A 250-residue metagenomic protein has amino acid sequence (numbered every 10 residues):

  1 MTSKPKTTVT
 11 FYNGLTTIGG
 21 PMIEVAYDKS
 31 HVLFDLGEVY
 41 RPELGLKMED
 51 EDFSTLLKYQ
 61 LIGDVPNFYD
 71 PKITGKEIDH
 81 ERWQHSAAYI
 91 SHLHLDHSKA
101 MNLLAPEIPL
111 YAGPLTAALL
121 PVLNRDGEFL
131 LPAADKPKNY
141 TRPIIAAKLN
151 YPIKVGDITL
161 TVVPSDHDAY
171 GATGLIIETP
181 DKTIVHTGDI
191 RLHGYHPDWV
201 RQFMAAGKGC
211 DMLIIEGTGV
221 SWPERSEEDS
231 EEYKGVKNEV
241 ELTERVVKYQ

Functional and structural regions predicted by a protein language model:
T2-T17, P21-A87, D96, A100-Q250: His/Asp/Glu-rich metal-coordinating catalytic cores of metallo-dependent phosphodiesterases/hydrolases acting on
